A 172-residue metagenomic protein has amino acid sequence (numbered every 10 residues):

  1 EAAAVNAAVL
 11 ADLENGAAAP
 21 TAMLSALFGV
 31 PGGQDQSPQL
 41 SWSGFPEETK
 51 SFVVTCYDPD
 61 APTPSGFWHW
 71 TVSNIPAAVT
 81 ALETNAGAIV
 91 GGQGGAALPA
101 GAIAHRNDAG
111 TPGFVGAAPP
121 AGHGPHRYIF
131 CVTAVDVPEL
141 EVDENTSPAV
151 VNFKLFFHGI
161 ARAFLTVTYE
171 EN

Functional and structural regions predicted by a protein language model:
E1-N172: N-terminus-centered regions that define maturation/targeting leaders and the start of the first functional domain
